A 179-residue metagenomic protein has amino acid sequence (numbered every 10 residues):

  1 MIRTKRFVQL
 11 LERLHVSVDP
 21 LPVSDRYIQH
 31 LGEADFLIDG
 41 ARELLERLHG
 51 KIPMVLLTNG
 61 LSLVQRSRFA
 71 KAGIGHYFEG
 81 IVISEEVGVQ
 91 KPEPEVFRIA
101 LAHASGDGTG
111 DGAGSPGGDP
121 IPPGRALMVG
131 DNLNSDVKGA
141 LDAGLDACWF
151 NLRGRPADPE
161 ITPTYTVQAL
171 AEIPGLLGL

Functional and structural regions predicted by a protein language model:
M1-R26: A metal-dependent, Asp-based hydrolase signature
R3-T4, I38, S62, P94: A structural signal for well-ordered alpha-helical scaffolds and beta->alpha junctions
V18, E46, V55-L57, L61-L179: Asp-based, Mg2+/Mn2+-dependent phosphohydrolase catalytic module
V23-R26, L44, V82: Short, surface-exposed recognition loops or helix-turn segments adjacent to catalytic cores
R26-E33: Surface-exposed cleft-lining segments at the edges of enzyme active sites
A34-I38, Q90: A conditional alpha-helix N-cap/helix-loop micro-motif detector
G40-I52: Catalytic-core regions built around general acid/base machinery
